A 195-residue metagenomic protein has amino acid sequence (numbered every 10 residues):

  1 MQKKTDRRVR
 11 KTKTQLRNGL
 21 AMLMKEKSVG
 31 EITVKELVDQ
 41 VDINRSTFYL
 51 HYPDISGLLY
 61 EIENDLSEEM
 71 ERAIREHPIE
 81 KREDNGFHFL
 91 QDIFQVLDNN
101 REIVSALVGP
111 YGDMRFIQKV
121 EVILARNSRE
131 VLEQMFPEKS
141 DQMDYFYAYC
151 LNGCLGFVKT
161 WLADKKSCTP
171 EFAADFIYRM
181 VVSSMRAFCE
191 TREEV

Functional and structural regions predicted by a protein language model:
M1-K27: Basic, helix-initiating cap at the start of DNA-binding domains
M22-V29, A73, H77, N100 (+4 more regions): Basic, amphipathic alpha-helical hairpins
L23-G57: Helix-turn-helix
T33-V34, I62-E71: Short, basic, alpha-helical segments at the C-terminal edge of helix-turn-helix-like DNA-binding modules
R75-I103: Hydrophobic alpha-helical connector segments
Y111-F136, D144-A148, N152-L155, V182 (+1 more regions): Amphipathic alpha-helical packing segments from all-alpha helical-bundle domains
N152, T160-V195: C-terminal peripheral helix-coil segments that are non-catalytic and often amphipathic
